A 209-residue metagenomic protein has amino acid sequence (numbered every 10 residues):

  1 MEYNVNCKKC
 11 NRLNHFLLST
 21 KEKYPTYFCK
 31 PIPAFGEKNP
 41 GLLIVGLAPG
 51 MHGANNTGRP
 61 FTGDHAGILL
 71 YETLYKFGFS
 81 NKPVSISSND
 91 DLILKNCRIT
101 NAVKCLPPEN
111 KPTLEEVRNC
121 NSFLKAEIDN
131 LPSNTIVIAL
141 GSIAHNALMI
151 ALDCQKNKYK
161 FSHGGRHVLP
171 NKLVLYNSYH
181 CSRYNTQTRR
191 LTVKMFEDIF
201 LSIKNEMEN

Functional and structural regions predicted by a protein language model:
M1-F161, G165, L169, L173-E208: A polyanion-binding, active-site-adjacent surface
